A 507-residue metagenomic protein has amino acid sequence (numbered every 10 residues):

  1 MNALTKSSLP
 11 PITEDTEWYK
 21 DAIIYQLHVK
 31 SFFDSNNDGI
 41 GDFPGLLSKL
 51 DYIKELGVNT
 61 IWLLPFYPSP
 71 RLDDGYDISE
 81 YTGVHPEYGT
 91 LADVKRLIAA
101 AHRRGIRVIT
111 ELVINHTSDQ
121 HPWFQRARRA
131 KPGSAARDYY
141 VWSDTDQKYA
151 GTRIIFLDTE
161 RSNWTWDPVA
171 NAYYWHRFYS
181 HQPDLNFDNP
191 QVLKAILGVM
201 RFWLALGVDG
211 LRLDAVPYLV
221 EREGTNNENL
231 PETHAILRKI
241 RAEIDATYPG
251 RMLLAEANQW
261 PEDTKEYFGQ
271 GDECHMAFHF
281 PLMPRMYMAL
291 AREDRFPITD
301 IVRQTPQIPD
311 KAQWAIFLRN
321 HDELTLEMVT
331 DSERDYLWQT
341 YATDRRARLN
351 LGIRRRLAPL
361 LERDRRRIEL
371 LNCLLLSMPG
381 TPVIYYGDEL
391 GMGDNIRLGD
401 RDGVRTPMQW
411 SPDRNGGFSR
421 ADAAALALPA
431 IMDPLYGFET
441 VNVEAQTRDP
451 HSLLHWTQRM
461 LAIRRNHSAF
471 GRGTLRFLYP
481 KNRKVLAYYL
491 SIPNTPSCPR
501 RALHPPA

Functional and structural regions predicted by a protein language model:
M1-A507: Active-site and adjacent substrate-binding regions of carbohydrate-active enzymes
